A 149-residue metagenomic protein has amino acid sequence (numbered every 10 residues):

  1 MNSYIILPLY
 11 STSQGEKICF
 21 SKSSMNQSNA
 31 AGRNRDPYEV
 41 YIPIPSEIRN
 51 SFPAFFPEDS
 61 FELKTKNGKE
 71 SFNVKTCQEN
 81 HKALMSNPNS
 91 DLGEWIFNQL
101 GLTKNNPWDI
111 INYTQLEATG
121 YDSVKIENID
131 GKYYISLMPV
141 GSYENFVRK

Functional and structural regions predicted by a protein language model:
N2-Y134: Polyanion-binding interface signature
L137-P139: Charge-dense, extended regions
